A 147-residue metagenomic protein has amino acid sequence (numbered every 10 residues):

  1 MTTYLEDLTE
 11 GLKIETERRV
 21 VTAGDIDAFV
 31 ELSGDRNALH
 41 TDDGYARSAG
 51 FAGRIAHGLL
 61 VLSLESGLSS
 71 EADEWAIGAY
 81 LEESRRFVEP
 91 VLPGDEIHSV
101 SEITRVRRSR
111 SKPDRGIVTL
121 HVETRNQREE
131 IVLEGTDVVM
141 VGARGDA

Functional and structural regions predicted by a protein language model:
M1-E82, R144-A147: Hot-dog-fold acyl-thioester-processing enzymes
T2-E10, V91-D95, V100-A147: HotDog/MaoC-like acyl-thioester-processing domains
A38-H40, A79-Y80, R85-F87, I117 (+1 more regions): Short, intrinsically disordered/low-complexity patches at protein termini and at juxtamembrane boundaries
E65, F87, S101-I103: Conserved hydrophobic positions within beta-strands
E74-D95, S99: Mid-chain, well-packed structural core segment of small domains
